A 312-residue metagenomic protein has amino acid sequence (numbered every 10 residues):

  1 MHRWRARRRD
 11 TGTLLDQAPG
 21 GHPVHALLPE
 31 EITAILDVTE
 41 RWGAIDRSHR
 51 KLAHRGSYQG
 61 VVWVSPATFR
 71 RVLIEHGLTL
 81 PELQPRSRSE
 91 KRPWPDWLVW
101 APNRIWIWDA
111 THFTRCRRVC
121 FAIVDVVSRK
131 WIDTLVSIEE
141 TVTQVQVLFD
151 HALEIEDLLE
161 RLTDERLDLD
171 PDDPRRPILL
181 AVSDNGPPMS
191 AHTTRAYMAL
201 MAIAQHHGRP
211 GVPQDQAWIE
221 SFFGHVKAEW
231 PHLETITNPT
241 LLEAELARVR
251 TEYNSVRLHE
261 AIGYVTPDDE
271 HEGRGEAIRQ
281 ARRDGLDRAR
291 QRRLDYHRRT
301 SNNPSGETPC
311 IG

Functional and structural regions predicted by a protein language model:
M1, L52, F69, D109 (+6 more regions): Short, conserved catalytic/metal-binding motifs centered on acidic residues
R3-I105, L169, V212, H271-A281 (+1 more regions): Basic, flexible linker segments flanking DNA-binding modules in nucleic acid-interacting mobile-element proteins
E31, S48-H49, S65, N103 (+8 more regions): Hydrophobic (often cysteine-bearing) scaffold residues that line and stabilize catalytic clefts of nucleotide/cofactor
R41, Y58, V62-W63, R71-V124 (+5 more regions): Mobile-element integrase/transposase regions, centering on the N-terminal DNA-binding/Zn-coordinating module
I178-N185, A199-W218, L233-P239: RNase H-like polynucleotidyl transferase catalytic core
A199-I203, H225-G312: C-terminal domain-tail junction helix/linker
